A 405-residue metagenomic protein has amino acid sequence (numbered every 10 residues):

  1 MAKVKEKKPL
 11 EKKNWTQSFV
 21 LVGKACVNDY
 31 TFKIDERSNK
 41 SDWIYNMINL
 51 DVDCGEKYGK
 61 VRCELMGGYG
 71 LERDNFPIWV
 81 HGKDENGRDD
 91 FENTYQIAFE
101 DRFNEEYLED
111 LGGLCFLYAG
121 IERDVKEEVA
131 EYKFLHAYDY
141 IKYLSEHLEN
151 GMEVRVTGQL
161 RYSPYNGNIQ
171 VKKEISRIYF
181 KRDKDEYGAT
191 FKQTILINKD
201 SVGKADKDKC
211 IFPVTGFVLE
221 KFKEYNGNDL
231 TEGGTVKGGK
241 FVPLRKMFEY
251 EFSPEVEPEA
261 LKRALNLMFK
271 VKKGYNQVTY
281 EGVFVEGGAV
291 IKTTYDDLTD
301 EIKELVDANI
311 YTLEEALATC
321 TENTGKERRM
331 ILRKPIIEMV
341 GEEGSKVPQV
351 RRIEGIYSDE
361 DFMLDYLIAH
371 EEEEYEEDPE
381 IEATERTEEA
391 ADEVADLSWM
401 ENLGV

Functional and structural regions predicted by a protein language model:
M1-V405: OB-fold and OB-like single-stranded nucleic-acid-recognition modules and their adjacent interaction interfaces
